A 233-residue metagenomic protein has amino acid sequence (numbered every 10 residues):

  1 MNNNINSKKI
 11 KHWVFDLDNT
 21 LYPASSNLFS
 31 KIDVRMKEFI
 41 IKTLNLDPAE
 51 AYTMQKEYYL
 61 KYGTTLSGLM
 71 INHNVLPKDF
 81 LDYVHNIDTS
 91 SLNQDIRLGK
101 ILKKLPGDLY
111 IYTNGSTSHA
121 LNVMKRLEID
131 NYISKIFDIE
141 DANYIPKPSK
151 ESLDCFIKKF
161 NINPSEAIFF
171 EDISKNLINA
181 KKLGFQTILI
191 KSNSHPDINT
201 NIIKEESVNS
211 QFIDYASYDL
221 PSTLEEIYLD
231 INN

Functional and structural regions predicted by a protein language model:
M1-I10, S116-T117, L121-N233: Asp-based, Mg2+/Mn2+-dependent phosphohydrolase catalytic module
I5-F15, T20-G99, S118: N-terminal helical cap/lid subdomain that shapes the substrate entry/recognition surface in HAD-like hydrolases
W13, D79-N93, L98-L127, I133-A142: Substrate-recognition element of Asp-dependent hydrolases with the DxDx(T/V) motif
S25, I40, Y58, L109 (+3 more regions): Generic anion/oxyanion-binding catalytic loop in active/binding sites
L46, V75, G107, I162 (+1 more regions): Short glycine/serine/threonine/alanine-rich loop segments
G68, I101-K104, N179: Well-formed, non-transmembrane alpha-helical positions, independent of function
